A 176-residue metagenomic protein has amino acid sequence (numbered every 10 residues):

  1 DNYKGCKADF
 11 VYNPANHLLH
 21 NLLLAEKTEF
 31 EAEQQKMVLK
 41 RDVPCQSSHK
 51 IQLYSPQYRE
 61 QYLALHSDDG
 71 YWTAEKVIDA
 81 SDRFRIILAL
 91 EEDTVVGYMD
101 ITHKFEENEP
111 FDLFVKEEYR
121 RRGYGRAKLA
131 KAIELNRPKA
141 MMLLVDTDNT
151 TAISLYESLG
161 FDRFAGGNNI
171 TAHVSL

Functional and structural regions predicted by a protein language model:
D1-N2, V115, R121-L135, I153-S158: Conserved acetyl-CoA-binding loop-helix of GNAT-fold acetyltransferases
N2-C6, L63-S67, A80, L90 (+1 more regions): Alpha-helix C-terminal capping segments
Y3-K50: Hydrophobic alpha-helical segments and helix pairs
D9-L18, M142-I153, N169-L176: Conserved beta-strand-loop-alpha-helix junction that forms the acyl-donor binding cleft
A15-F30, R126, D148-G166: Conserved active-site alpha-helix within GNAT-family acetyltransferase domains
E29-K40, L144, D162-L176: Conserved catalytic-core motifs of GNAT/GCN5-like acyltransferases
Q34, R41-W72: Short amphipathic alpha-helix that is part of the acyltransferase structural core
K76-K116: A conserved beta-strand-loop-helix scaffold within acyl/acetyltransferase catalytic domains
